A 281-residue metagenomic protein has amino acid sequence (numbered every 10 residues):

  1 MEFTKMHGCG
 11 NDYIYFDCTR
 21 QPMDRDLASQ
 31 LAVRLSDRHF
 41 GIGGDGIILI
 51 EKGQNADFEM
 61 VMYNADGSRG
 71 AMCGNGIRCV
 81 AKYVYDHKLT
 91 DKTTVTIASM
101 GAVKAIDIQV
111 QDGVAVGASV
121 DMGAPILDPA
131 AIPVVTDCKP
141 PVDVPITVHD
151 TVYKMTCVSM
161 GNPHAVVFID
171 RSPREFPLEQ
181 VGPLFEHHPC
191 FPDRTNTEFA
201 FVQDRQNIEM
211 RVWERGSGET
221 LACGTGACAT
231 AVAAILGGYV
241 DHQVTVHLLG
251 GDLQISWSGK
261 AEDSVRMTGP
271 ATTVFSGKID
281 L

Functional and structural regions predicted by a protein language model:
M1-P22, V120, T136-V158: N-terminal, positively charged, Ser/Thr/Ala/Gly-biased leader segments that form transit/presequence-like amphipathic
M1-V114, A165-L281: A glycine-rich beta-to-alpha transition motif near the start of alpha/beta enzyme domains, typified by
G70, G117, A130-P133, V144: Flexible, glycine/proline-enriched loop segments at strand-loop-helix junctions that form or flank small-ligand binding
G117-S119, G123-P125: Membrane helix-loop-helix hairpins that form the core translocation module of multi-pass transporters
A124-I126, M160-H164, A271: Glycine-rich beta-alpha junction loops
L127-A130, L178: Short, basic/low-complexity N-terminal boundary segments at the transition from targeting/disordered tails
P129-C138, S276-L281: Extended Gly/Ser/Thr-rich low-complexity repeat segments, especially those forming or decorating extracellular
M155, P163-V166: Selected transmembrane alpha-helices and immediately adjacent juxtamembrane segments of polytopic inner-membrane
